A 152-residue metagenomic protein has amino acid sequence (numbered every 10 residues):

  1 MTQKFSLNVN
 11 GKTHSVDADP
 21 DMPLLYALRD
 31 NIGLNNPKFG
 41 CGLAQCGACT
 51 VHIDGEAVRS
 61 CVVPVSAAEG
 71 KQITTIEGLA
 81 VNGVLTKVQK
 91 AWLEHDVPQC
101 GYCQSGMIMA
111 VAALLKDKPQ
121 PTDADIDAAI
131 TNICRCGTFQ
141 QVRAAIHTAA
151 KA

Functional and structural regions predicted by a protein language model:
M1-A152: Signature of N-terminal electron-transfer/Fe-S-associated modules in redox systems
